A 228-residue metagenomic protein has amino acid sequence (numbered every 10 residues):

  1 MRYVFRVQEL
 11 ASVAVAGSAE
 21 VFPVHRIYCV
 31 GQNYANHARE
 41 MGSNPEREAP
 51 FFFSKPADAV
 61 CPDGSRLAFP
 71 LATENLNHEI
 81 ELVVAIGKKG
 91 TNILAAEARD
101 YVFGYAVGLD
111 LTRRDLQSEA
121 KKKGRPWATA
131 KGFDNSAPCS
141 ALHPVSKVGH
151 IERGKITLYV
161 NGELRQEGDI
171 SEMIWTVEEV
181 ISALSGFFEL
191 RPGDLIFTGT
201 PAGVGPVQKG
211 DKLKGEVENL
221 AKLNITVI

Functional and structural regions predicted by a protein language model:
M1-E97, Y101-V102: Extended, compositionally biased flexible segments
R2-F22, H37-E46, R114-I228: Catalytic-pocket segment enriched in acidic/His residues
A49, E74, I80-L82, F103-V107 (+3 more regions): Generic beta-strand structural signal
